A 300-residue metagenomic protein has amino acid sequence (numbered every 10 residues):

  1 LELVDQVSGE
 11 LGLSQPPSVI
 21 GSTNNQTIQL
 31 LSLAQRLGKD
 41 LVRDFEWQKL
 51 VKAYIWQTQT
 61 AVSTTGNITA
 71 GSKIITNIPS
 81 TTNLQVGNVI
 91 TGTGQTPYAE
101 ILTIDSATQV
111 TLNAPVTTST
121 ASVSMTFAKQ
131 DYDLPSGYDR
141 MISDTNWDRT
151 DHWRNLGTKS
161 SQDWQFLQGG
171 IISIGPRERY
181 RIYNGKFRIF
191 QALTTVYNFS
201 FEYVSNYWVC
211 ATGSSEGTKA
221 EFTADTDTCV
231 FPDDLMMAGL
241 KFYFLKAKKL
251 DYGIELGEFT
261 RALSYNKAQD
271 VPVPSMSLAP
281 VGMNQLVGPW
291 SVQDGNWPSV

Functional and structural regions predicted by a protein language model:
L1-K73, T82-T103, A107-V300: Glycine-enriched, solvent-exposed interface loops adjoining structured elements
